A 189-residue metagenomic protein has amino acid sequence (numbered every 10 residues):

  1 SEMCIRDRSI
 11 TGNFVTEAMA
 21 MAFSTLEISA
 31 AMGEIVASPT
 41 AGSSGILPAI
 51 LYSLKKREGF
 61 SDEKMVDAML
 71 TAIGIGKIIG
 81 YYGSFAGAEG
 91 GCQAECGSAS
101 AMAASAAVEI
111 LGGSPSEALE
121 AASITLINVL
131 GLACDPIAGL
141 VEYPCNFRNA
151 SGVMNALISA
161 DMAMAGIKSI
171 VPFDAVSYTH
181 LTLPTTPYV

Functional and structural regions predicted by a protein language model:
S1, R6-V15, A122, G131 (+1 more regions): Charged, flexible cofactor/metal-binding loops and thiol motifs
E2-D7, T179-T185: Conserved small/polar residues in nucleotide/adenosyl-binding loops
R6-P39: Active-site cofactor/substrate anionic-group-binding motifs, chiefly glycine- and Lys/Arg-rich phosphate-binding loops
L26, L70-Y81, A121-C134, L181-L183: Long, well-ordered core segments of solenoidal/helical folds
I28, M32-P39, S43, I75-I78 (+1 more regions): Hydrophobic, small-residue-rich transmembrane alpha-helices and their short perimembrane loops in multi-pass membrane
I35-I50, E95-A99: Conserved phosphate/anionic-ligand binding catalytic regions in large, soluble enzymes, centered on
P48-F60, A104-G112: Alpha-helical support elements that line or immediately flank enzyme active sites and cofactor-binding pockets
Y82-F147, M164-I167: Hydrophobic alpha-helical bundle architecture
